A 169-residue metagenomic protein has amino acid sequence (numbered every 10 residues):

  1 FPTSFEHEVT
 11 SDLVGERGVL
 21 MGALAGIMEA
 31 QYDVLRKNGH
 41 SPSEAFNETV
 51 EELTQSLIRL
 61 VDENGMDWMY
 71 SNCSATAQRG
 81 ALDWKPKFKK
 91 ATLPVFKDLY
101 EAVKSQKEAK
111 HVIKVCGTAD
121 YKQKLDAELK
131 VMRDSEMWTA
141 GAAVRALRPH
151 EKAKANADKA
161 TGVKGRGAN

Functional and structural regions predicted by a protein language model:
F1-L20, S43, A109: Conserved Rossmann-fold dehydrogenase catalytic segment
G22-I27: Short acidic alpha-helix initiation/capping motifs at coil-to-helix transition points, especially at protein N-termini
K37-N169: NAD(P)-dependent Rossmann-like dehydrogenase/reductase catalytic/cofactor-binding core
